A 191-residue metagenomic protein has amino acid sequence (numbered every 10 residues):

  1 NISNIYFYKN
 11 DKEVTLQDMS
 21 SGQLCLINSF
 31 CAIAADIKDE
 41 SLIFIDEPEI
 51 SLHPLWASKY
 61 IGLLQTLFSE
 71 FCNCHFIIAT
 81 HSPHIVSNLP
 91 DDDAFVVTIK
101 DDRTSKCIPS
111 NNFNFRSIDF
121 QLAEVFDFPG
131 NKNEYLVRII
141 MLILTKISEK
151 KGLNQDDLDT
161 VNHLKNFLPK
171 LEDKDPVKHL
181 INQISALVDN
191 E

Functional and structural regions predicted by a protein language model:
N4-N131: Switch/communication elements of ASCE P-loop NTPase nucleotide-binding domains
T66, H84-E191: RecA-like P-loop NTPase motor core
